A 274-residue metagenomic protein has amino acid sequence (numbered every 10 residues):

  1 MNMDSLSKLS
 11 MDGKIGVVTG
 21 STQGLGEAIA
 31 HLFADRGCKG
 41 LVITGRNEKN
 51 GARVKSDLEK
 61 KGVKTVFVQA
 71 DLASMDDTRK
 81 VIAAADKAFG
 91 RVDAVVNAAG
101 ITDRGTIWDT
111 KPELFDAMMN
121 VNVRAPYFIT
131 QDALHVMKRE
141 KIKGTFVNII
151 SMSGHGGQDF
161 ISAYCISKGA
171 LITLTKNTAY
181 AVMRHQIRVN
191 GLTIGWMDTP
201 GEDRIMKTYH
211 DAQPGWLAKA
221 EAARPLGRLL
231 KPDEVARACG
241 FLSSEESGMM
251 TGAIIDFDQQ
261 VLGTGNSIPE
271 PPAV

Functional and structural regions predicted by a protein language model:
N2-S7, G156, T251-V274: Short C-terminal tail/terminal secondary-structure segment of NAD(P)H-dependent dehydrogenase/reductase domains
I15, T22-Q23, N47: Conserved glycine-rich cofactor-binding loop
V96, M183, R188, M250-G252: Short, small/polar-rich loop/turn modules that mediate ligand/substrate recognition or access, typified
T106-I107, K111-D116, A220: Substrate-binding pocket helix/loop in short-chain dehydrogenase/reductase
T130, S167, T175: Active-site helix of classical SDR
H135, Y180-R184, G248: Alpha-helical segment proximal to the catalytic Tyr-Lys
S151: Residue(s) in the substrate-gating loop at a strand-loop-helix junction that position the organic substrate next
